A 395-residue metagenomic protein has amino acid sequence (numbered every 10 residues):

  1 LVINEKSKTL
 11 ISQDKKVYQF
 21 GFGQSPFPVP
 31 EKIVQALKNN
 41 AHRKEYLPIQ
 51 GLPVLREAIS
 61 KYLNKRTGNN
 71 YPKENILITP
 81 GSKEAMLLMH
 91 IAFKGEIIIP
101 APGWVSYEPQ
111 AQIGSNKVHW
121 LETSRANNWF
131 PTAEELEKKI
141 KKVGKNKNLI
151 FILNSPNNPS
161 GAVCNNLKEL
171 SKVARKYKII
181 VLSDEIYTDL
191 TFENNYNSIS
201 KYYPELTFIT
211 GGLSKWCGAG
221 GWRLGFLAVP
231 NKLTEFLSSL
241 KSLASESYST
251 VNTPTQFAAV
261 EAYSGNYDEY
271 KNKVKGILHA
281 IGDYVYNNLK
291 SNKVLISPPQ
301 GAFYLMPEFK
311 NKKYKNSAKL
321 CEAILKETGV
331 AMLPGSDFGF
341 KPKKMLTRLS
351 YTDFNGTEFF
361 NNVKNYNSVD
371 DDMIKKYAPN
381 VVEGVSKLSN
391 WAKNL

Functional and structural regions predicted by a protein language model:
L1-P80, Y263-G265, E358, D372-Y377 (+1 more regions): N-terminal small-domain helix-loop-helix segment of the aminotransferase-like
Q13, G114, V173-Y177, N292 (+1 more regions): Helix C-cap/helix->beta junction micro-motif
A92-A111: Conserved PLP-anchoring active-site segment centered on the Schiff-base-forming lysine
I99, W120, V181-S183, M332-P334: Hydrophobic residues in well-ordered beta-strands that form the structural core
R125-N194: Active-site phosphate-binding strand-loop segment of PLP-dependent enzymes
K138-K142, A323-M332, F338-L395: PLP-dependent enzyme catalytic core of the Aspartate aminotransferase-like
E205-G276, Y286-N287, D371, V385-S386: Conserved core segment of the aminotransferase class I/II
V260, G276-Y286, I296-F309, K343-M345: Conserved glycine-rich beta-strand-loop-beta hairpin in the small C-terminal domain of fold type I
